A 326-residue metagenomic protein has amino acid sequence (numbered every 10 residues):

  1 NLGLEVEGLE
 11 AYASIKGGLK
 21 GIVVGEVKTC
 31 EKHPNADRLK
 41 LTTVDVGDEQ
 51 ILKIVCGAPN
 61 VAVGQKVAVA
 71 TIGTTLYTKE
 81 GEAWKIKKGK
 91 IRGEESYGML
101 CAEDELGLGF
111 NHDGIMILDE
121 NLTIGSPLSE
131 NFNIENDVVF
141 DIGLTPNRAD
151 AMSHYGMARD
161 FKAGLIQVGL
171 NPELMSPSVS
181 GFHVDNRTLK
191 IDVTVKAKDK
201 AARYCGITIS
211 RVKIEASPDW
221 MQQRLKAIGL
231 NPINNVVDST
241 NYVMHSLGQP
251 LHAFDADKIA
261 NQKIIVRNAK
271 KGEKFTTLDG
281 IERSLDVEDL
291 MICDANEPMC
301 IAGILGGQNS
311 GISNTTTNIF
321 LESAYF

Functional and structural regions predicted by a protein language model:
N1-D185, F320: Phosphate-backbone binding interfaces of nucleic-acid-interacting proteins
A13, C56-P59, K87-I91, P127-F132 (+7 more regions): A generic local secondary-structure boundary/capping motif
S14, E173-E273, C300: Glycine/proline-enriched, intrinsically flexible loops and inter-domain linkers
V24-V55, G125, Q222, T240-N309: Conserved mixed alpha/beta core segments that line enzyme active sites in large multi-domain catalysts
E49-Q50, V63-Q65, E95-Y97, H112-D113 (+9 more regions): Short coil/turn connectors at secondary-structure junctions
I54, I86, K90, L144-A151 (+6 more regions): Hydrophobic alpha-helical scaffolding
A58-V69, P146-I166, G229-F254, N296-T316: Conserved phosphate/anionic-ligand binding catalytic regions in large, soluble enzymes, centered on
D104-E105, N111-D113, E120-L122, N147 (+4 more regions): Conserved catalytic alpha/beta cores of large enzymes that bind or transform nucleotide phosphates and polynucleotides
